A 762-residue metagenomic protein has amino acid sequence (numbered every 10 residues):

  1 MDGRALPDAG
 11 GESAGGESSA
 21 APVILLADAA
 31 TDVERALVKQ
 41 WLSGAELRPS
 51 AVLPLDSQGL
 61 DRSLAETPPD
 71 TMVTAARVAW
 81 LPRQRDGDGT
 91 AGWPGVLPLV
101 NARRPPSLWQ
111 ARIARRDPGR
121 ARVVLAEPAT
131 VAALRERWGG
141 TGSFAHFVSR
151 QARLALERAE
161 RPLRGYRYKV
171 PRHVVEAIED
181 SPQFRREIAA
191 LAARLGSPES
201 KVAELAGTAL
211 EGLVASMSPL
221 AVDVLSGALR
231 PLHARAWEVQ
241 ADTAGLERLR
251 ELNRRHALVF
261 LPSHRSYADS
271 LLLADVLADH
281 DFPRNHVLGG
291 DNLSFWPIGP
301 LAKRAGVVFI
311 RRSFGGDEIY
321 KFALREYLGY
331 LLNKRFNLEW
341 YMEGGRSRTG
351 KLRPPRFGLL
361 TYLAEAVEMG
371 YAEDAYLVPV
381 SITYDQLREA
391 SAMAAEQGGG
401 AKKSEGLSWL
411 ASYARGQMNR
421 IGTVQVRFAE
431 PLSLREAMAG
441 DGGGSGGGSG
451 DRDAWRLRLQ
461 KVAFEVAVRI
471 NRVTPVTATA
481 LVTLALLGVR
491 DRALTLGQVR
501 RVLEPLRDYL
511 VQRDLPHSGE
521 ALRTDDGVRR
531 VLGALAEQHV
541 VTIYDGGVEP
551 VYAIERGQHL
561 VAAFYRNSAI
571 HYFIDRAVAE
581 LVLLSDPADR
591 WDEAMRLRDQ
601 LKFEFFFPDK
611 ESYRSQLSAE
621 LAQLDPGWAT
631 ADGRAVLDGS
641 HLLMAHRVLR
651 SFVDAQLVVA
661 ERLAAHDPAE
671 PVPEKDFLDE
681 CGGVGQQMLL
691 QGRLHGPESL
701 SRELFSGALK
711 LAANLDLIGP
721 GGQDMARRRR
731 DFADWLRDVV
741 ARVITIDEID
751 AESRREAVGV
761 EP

Functional and structural regions predicted by a protein language model:
M1-P762: Membrane-interfacial terminal anchoring regions of lipid-handling membrane enzymes
